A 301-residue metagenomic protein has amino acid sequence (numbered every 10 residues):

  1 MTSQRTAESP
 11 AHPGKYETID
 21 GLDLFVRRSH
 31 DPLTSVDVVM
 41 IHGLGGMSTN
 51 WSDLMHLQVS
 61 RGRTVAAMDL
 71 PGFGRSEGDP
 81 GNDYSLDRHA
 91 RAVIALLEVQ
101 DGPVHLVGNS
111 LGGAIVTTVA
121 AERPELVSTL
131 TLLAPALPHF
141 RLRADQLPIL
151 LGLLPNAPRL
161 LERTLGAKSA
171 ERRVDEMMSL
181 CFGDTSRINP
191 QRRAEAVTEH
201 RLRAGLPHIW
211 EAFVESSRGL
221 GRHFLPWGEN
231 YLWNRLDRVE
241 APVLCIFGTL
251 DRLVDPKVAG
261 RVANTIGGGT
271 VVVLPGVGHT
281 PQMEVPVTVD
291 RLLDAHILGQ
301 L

Functional and structural regions predicted by a protein language model:
M1-V39, S60-R63, A90-R91, D101-P103 (+3 more regions): Alpha/beta-hydrolase fold catalytic core
K15-R27, S60, A66-L111, A121 (+2 more regions): Active-site loop/oxyanion-hole signature of alpha/beta-hydrolase fold enzymes
L22-E77, M283: Conserved HGGG/HGGXW glycine-rich cap/lid loop of the alpha/beta-hydrolase fold
A121, T129-K168: Flexible "cap/lid" loop of the alpha/beta hydrolase fold
G166-R235: Conserved alpha/beta-hydrolase catalytic His-Asp/Glu region
F224-W227, L250-V254: Acidic catalytic loop of the alpha/beta-hydrolase fold
V239, C245-F247: Short beta-strand/loop motif that positions the catalytic acidic residue of the alpha/beta-hydrolase fold
G267-L301: Catalytic active-site module of serine/aspartate enzymes centered on a nucleophile-bearing elbow/loop
